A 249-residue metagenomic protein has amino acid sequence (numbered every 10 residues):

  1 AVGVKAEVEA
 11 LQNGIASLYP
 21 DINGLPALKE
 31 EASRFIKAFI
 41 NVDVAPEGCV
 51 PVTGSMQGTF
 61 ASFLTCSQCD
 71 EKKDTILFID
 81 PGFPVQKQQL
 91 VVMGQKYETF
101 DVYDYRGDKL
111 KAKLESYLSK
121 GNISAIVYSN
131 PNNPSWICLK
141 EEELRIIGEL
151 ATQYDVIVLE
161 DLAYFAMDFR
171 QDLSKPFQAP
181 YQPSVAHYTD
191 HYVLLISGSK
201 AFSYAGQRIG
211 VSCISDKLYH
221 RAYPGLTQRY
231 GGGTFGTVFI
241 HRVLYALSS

Functional and structural regions predicted by a protein language model:
A1-E9: Phosphate-/polyanion-interacting regions in eukaryotic proteins
V2, C138-E142, A205, I209: Generic recognition of short, well-ordered alpha-helical segments
V2-G3, L28, G82, F235-G236: Conserved alpha-helical elements of sugar-nucleotide-dependent glycosyltransferases
K5-A6, H187-S249: Conserved core segment of the aminotransferase class I/II
V8-Y154, F165-T189, V193: Conserved core of the PLP fold type I
D161-L162: Walker B catalytic acidic pair
